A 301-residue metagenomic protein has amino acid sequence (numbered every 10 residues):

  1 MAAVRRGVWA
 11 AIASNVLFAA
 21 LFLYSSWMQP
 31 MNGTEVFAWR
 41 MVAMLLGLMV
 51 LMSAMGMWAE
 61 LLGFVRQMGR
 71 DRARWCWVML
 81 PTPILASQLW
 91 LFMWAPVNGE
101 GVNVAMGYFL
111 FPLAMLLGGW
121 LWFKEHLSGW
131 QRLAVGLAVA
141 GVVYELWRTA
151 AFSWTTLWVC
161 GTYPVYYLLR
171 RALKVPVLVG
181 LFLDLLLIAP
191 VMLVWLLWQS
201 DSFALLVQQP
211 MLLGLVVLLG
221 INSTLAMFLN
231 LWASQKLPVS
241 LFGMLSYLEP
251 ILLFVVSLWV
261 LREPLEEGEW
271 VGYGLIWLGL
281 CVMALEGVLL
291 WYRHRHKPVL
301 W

Functional and structural regions predicted by a protein language model:
M1-A13, L46-L80, G129, L181 (+3 more regions): Membrane-interface interhelical linkers
M1-A38, A140-A172, H296-W301: Glycine-/small-residue-enriched transmembrane alpha-helix faces in small-molecule transporters and effluxers
I12-A20, Y24, M79-P96, W158-L169 (+2 more regions): Hydrophobic alpha-helical transmembrane segments of multi-pass membrane transport proteins, especially secondary
M28, V36, A95-P96, L121-F123 (+5 more regions): Hydrophobic/aromatic residues within transmembrane alpha-helices of multi-pass small-molecule transporters
W94, L110-W130, I251-W270: C-terminal transmembrane-helix exit sites in multi-pass transporters
A105-L110, V177-L187, T224-W259: Helix-helix packing/entry segments at the starts of transmembrane helices
W130-L146, V159-G161, G268-G287: Hydrophobic transmembrane alpha-helices of multi-pass small-molecule transport proteins
Y247, I251-W301: C-terminal-most transmembrane helix of multi-pass membrane proteins
